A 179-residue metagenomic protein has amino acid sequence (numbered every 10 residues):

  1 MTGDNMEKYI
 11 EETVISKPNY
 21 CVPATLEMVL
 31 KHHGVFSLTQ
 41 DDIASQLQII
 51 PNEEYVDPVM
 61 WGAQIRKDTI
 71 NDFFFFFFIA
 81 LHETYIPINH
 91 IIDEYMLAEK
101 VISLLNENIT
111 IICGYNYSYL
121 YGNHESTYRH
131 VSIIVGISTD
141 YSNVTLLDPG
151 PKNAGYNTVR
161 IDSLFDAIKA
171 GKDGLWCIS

Functional and structural regions predicted by a protein language model:
M1, L38, I92, M96 (+1 more regions): Short coil/turn linker and secondary-structure boundary residues
M1, N106, N116, Y121-Y128 (+1 more regions): Noncatalytic regulatory segments and standalone regulatory/sensor domains
M1-F73, Y117, E125, D140-Y141: Active-site-adjacent structural segments surrounding the nucleophilic cysteine of cysteine proteases and isopeptidases
L26, A98, V131, N143-V144: Hydrophobic, well-ordered secondary-structure segments
I43-A44, V101, L164: Generic structural signal of hydrophobic/aromatic residues within well-ordered alpha-helices of folded domains
A44-L47, I111, S132, V144: A broad, low-specificity signal marking well-ordered, structured residues that form hydrophobic/aromatic
L47-I50, N108, G171: Alpha-helix boundary/capping residues
D57-I137, W176-C177: Predominantly the structural core of cysteine protease catalytic domains
